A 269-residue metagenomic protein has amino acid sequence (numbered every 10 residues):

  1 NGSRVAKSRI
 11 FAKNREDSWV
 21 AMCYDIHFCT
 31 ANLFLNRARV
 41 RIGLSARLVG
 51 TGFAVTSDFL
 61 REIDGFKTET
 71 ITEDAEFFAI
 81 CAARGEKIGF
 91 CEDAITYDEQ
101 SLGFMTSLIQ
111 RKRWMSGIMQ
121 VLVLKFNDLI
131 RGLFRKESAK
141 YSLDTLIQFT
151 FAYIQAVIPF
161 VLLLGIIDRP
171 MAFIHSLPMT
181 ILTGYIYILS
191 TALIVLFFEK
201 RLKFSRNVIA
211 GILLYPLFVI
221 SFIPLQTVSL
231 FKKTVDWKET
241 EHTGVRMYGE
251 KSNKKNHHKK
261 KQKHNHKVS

Functional and structural regions predicted by a protein language model:
N1-T70, K112, M119, V123: Long helical/loop segments within the catalytic core of UDP-sugar-dependent glycosyltransferases, especially the large
C29-L33, L108-L129, A192-L196, V228-L230: Catalytic core of nucleotide-sugar-dependent glycosyltransferases
G43, E69, F78-T96: Catalytic donor-sugar/metal-binding loop of nucleotide-sugar-dependent glycosyltransferases
C91-S107: Active-site donor/metal-binding and catalytic loop motifs of nucleotide-sugar-dependent glycosylation enzymes
N127-Y141, M171-S269: Juxtamembrane C-terminal module of membrane proteins
F134-I154: Loop-to-transmembrane boundary segments
I147-L164, I188-T191: Core segments of transmembrane alpha-helices that mediate helix-helix packing or line hydrophobic substrate/ligand
Q155-T180: Juxtamembrane "helix exit" motif at the C-terminal ends of alpha-helical transmembrane segments in multi-pass membrane
